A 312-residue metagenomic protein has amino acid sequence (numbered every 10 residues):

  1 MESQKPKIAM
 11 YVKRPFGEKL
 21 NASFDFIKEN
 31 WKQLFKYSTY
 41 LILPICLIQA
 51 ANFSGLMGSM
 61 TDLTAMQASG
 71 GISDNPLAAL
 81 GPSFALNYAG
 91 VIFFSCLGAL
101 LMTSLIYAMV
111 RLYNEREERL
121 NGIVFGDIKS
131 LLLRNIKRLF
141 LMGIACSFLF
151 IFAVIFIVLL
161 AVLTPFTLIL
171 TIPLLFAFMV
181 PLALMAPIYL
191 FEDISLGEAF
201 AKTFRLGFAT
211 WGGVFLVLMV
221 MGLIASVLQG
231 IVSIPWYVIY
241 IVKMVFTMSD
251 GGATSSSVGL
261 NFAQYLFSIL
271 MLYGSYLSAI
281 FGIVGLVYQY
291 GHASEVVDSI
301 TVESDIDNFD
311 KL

Functional and structural regions predicted by a protein language model:
M1-N75: Non-cleavable N-terminal signal-anchor transmembrane helices
E2-Y11, A22, T61-A78, Y107-R119 (+3 more regions): Juxtamembrane transition segments at transmembrane-helix termini in multipass membrane proteins
K13-I45, G122-F152, F178-L228, Q264: Interfacial aromatic "cap" segments that immediately flank transmembrane helices in multipass membrane proteins
Y37-G58, N87-T103, F140-M179, V217-M244 (+1 more regions): Hydrophobic alpha-helical transmembrane segments in multi-pass membrane proteins
T39, T61-T64, T103, T164-T167 (+6 more regions): Residue-identity detector for threonine
T64-L80, Y88-V91, I106, V110-A186: Transmembrane alpha-helical insertion/packing segments
